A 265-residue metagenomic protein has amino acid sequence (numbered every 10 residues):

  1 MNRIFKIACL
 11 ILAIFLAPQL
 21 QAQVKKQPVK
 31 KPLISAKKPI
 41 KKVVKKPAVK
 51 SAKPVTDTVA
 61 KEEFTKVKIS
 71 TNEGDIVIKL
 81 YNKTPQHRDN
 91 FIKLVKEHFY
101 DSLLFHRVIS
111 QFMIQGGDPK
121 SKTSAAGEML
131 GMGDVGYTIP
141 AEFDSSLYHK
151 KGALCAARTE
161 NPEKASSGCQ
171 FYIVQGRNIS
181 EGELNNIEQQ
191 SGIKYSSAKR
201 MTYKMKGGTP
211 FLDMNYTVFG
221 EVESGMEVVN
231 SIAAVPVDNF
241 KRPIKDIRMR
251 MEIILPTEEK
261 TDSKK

Functional and structural regions predicted by a protein language model:
M1-C9: Bacterial N-terminal signal peptides that target proteins for export
A8-A17: Bacterial N-terminal signal peptides
L20-K265: Cyclophilin-like peptidyl-prolyl cis-trans isomerases
